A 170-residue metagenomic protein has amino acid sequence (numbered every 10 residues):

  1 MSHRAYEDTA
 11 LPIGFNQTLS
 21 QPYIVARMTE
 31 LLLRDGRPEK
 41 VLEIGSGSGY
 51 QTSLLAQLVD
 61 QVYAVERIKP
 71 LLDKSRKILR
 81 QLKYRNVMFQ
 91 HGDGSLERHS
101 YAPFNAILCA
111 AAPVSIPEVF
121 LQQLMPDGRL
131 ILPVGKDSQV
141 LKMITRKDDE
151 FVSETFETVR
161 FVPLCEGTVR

Functional and structural regions predicted by a protein language model:
M1-H3: N-terminal auxiliary segments of SAM/dcSAM-dependent transferases
A5-T9, F15-K40: Conserved alpha-helix/loop element of class I SAM-dependent methyltransferases that forms part of the SAM/SAH-binding
I13-G14, L58: Alpha-helical hydrophobic/aromatic positions enriched in membrane-embedded helices and signal peptides
L33-V152: Conserved nucleotide-cofactor-binding alpha/beta core module
K142-D148, V152-R170: Substrate-binding/catalytic lobe of Class I Rossmann-like enzymes that use SAM or dcSAM, i.e., the mid-to-C-terminal
